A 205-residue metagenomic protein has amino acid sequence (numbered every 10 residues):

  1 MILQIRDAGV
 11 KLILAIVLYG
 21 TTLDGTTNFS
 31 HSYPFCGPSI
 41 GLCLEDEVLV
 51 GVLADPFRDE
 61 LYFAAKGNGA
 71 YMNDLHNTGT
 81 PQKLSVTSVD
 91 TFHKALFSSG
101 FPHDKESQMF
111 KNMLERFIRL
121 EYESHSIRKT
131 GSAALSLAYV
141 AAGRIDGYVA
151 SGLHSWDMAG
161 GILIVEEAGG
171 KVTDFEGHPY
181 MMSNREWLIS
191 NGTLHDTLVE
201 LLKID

Functional and structural regions predicted by a protein language model:
M1-L23, K171, P179, T193-L194 (+1 more regions): N-terminal subdomain of lithium-sensitive/metallo-dependent phosphomonoesterases centered on the IMPase/IPPase/PAP
L12-I16, F92, A141-R144, M182-N184: A short, glycine/Asx- and small/polar-enriched loop/turn that sits immediately N-terminal to a beta-strand
G25-G37, F57: Substrate-binding/gating loop at the entrance of the active-site cleft, primarily in PLP-dependent aminotransferase-like
I40-S136, N184-D205: Acidic beta-strand-loop-alpha-helix segment within the catalytic core of divalent metal-dependent phosphate-processing
F101, S151-L153, E176-H178: Short secondary-structure boundary segments
A138-A141, I162-E167: Hydrophobic residues within well-ordered alpha-helices
A142-G147, G170-K171: Alpha-to-beta junction loops
G169-R185: Acidic, metal-binding active-site segment of PIN/NYN-like and related structure-specific nucleases
